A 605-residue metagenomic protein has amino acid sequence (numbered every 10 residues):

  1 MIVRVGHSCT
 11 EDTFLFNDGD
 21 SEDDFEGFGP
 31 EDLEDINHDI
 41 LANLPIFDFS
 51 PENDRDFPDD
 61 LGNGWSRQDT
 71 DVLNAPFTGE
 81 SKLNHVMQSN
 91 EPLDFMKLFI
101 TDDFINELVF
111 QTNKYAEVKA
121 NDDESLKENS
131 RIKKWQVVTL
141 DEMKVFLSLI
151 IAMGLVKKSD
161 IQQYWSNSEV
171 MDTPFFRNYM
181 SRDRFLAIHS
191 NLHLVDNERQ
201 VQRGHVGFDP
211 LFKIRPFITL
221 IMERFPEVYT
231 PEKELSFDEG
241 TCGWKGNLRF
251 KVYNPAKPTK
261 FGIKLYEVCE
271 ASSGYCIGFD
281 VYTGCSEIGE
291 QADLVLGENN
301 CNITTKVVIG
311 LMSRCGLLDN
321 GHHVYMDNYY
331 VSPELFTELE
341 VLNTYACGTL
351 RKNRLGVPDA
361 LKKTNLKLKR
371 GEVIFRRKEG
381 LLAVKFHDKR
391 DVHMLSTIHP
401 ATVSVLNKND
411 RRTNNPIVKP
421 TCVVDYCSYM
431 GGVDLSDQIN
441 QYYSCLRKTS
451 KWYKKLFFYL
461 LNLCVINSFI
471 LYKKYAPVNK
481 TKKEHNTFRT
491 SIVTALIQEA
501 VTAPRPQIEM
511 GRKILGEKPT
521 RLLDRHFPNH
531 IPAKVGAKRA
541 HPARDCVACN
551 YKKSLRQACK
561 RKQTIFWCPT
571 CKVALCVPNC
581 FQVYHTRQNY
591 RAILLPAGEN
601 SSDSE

Functional and structural regions predicted by a protein language model:
M1-T337, N343-Y345, T349-R354, V392 (+9 more regions): N-terminal initiation segments
V3, W567, S602-E605: A positional/structural detector of protein chain ends, strongest at the extreme C-terminus and weakly at the extreme
F57-V86, N90-E91, F95, Y345 (+2 more regions): An anionic, glycine-rich sequence signature occurring as long contiguous blocks
R521-K534: Short Cys/His-rich Zn2+-coordinating modules
R539-P542, T564: Short metal-coordination and nucleic-acid-contact micro-motifs, chiefly zinc-binding Cys/His arrays
A543-C549, C568-C571: Short cysteine-rich clusters marking metal-coordination/redox-active sites
S554-C571: Canonical RING-type zinc finger of E3 ubiquitin-protein ligases
V573-E605: Cys/His-rich, Zn2+-coordinating zinc-finger modules
